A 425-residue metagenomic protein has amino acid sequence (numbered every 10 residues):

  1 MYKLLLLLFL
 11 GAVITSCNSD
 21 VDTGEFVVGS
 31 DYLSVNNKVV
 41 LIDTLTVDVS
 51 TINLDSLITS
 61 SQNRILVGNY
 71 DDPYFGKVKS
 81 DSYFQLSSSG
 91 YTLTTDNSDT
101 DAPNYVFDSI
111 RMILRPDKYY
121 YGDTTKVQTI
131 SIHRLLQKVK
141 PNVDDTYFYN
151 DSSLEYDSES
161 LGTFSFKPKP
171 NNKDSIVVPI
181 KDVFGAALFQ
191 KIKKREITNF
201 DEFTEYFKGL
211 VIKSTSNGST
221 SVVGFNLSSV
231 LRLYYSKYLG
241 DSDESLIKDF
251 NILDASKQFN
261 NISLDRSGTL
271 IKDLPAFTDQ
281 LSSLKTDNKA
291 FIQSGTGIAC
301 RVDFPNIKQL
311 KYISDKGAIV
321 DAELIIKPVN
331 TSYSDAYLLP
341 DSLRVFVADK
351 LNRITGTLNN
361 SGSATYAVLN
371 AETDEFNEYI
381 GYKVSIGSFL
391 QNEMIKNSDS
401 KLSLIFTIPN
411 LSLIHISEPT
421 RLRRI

Functional and structural regions predicted by a protein language model:
Y2-S417, R421: Secreted, disulfide-rich extracellular signaling modules
